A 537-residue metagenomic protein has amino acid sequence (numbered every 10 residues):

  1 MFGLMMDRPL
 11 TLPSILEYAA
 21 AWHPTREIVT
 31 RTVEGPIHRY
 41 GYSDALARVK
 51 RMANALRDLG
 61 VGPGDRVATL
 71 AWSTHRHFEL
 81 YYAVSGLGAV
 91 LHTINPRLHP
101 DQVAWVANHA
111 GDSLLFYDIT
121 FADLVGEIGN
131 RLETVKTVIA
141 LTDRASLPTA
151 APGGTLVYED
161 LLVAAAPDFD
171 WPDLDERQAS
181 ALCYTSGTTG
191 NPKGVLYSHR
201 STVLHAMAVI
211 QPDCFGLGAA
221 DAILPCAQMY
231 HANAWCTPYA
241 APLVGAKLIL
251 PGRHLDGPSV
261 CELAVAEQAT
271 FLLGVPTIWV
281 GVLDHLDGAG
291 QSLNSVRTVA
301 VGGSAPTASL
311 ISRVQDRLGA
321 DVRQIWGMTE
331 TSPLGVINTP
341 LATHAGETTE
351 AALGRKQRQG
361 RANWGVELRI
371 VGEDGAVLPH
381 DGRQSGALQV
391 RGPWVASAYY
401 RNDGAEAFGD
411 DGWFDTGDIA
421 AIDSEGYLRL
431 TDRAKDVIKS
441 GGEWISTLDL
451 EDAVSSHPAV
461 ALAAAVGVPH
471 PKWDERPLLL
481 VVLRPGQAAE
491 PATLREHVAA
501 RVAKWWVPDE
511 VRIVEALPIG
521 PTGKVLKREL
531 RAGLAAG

Functional and structural regions predicted by a protein language model:
I28-Y82, H99-A104, V157-D160: Conserved AMP-binding/adenylate-forming core of the ANL superfamily
L56-V61, D65, A165-R177, L182-L224 (+2 more regions): Conserved adenylate-forming
D58-L59, G86-V163, P485-Q487: Structural core segment of the AMP-binding/adenylate-forming
L98, A104, L115-Y117, L272 (+6 more regions): AMP-binding/adenylate-forming catalytic core of the ANL superfamily
E159, L243-A246, A269-G274, D284-G354 (+2 more regions): Gly/Ser/Thr-rich phosphate-binding loop
V203-A222, A232-T270, H285-L286: Conserved AMP-binding/adenylation subdomain of ANL enzymes
G319, A351-K356, D381, P393-G417 (+4 more regions): Conserved ANL (AMP-binding/adenylate-forming) active-site segment centered on the GW(Y/F)…HTG consensus within
A362-Q389, S424-E425, Q487-P491, L526: Conserved beta-loop-beta connector loops within the AMP-binding
